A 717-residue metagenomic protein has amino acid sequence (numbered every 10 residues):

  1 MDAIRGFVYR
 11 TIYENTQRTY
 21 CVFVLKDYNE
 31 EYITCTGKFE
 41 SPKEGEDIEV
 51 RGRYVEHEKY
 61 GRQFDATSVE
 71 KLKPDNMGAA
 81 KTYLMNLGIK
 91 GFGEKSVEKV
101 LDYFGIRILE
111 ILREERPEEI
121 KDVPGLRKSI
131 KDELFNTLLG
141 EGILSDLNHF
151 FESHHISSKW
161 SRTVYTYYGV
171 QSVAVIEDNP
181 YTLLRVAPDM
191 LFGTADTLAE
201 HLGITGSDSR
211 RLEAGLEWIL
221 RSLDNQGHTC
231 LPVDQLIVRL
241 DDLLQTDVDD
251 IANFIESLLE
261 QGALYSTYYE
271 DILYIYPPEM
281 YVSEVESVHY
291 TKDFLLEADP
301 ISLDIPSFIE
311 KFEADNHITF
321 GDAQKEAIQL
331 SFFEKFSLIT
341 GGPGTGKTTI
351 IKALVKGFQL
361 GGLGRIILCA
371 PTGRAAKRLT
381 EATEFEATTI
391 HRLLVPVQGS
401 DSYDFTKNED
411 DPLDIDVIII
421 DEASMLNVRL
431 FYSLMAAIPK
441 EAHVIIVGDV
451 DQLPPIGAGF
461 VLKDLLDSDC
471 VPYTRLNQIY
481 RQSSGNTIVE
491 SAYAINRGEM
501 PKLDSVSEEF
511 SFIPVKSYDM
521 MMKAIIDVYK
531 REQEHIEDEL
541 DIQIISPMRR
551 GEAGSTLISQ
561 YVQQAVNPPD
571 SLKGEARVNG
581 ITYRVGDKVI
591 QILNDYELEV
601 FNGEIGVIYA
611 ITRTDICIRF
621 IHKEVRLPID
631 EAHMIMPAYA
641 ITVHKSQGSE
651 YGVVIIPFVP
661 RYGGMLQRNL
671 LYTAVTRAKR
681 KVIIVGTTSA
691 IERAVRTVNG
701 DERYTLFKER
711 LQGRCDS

Functional and structural regions predicted by a protein language model:
M1-N15, G52, I608: Structural detector for short beta-strands of small beta-barrel domains
Y13-L25, R613-C617: Short aromatic-glycine-enriched beta-strand elements
Y20-Y28, C35, K43-R51, E58-L273 (+1 more regions): Accessory alpha-helical DNA-binding modules that contact the DNA backbone or grooves
E213, R221-S222, S266-E326: Pre-P-loop entry segment of helicase/translocase ATPase cores
F333, A353, G357, G361-G364 (+10 more regions): Conserved helicase motor core of SF1/SF2 NTP-dependent helicases
K347: Conserved lysine of the Walker
V450-L598: Conserved helicase motor core of P-loop NTPases
E604-S717: C-terminal accessory regions
